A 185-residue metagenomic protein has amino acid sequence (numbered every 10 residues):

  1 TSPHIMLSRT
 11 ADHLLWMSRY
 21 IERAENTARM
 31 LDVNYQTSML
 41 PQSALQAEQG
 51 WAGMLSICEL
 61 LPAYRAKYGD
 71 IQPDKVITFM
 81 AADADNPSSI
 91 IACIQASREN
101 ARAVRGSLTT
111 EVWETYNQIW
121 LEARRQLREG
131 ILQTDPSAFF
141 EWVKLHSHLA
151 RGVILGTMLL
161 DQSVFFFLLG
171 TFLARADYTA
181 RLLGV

Functional and structural regions predicted by a protein language model:
S2-V185: Alpha-helical transmembrane segments and their helix-helix packing motifs
